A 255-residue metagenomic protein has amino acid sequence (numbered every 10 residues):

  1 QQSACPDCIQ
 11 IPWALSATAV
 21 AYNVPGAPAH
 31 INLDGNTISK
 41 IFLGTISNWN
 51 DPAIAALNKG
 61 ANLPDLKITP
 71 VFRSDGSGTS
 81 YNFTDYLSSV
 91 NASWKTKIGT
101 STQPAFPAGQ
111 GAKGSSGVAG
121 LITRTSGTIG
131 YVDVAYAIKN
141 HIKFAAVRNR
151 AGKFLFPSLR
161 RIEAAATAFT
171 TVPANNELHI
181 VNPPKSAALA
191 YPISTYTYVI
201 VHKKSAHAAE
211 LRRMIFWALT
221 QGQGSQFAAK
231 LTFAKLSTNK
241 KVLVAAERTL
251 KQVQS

Functional and structural regions predicted by a protein language model:
Q1-S255: Flexible loop/hinge segments at secondary-structure junctions
